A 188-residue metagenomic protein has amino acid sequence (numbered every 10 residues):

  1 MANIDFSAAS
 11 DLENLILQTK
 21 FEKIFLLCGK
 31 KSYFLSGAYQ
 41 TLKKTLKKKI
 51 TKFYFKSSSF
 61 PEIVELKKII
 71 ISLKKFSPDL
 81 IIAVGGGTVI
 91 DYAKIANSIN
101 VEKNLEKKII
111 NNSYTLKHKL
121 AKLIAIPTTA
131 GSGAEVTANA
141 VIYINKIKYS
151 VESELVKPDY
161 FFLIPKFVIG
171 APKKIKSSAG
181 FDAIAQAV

Functional and structural regions predicted by a protein language model:
M1-L80: ATP/NTP phosphate-donor binding region
E13, K67-I70, K94, F181-V188: Predominant activation on well-ordered alpha-helical scaffold segments within soluble catalytic domains
L46, L73, N97-N100, V188: Structural signal for hydrophobic packing residues in well-ordered secondary-structure cores of soluble enzyme domains
I70, V89-K103, V136-N139: Short Gly/Thr/Asp-enriched flexible loops that form oxyanion-binding sites at enzyme active sites
I71-F76, L80-V84, T88, Y114-K119: Short, charge-rich binding segments
P78-K94, T128-A134: Glycine/serine-rich anion-binding loops at beta->alpha junctions that coordinate negatively charged ligand groups
E102-V188: A glycine/threonine-rich phosphate-anchoring loop and its flanking beta-alpha core in nucleotide/phosphate-binding
